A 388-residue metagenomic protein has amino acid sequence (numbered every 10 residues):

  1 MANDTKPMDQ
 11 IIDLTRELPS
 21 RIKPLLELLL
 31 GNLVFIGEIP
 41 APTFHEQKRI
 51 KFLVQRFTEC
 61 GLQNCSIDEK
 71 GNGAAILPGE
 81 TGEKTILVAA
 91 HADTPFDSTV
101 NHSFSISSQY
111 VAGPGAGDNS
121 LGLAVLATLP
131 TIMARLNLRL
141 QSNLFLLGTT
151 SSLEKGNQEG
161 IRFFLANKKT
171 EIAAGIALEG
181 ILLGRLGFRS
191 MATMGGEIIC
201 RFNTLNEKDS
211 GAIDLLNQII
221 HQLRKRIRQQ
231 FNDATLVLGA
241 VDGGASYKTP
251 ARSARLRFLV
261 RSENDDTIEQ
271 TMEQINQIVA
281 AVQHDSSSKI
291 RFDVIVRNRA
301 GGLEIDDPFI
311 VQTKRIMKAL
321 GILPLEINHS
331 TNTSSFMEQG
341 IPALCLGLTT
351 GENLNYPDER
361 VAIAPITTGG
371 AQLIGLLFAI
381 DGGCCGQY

Functional and structural regions predicted by a protein language model:
T5-Y110: Acidic/His- and Gly-rich active-site-bordering loop/insert found across diverse amide/peptide-bond hydrolases
V34, E38, G73, V237-G244 (+3 more regions): A short beta-alpha structural unit
N64, R139-Q141, K225-L238, V282-V294 (+2 more regions): Flexible, glycine/charged-enriched surface loops at secondary-structure junctions
A92-I106, I172, G187-I198, L344: Acidic-glycine-rich active-site phosphate/pyrophosphate-binding loop
G115-G195, R228-Q229, S246-K248, L259 (+1 more regions): Acidic/histidine-rich catalytic neighborhood of metal-dependent amide-processing enzymes
K208-D242, T249, D266-K289: Acidic-enriched catalytic cores of C-N bond-cleaving enzymes acting on peptides and small amides
A240-Q277, S330, S334-L344, T349-N355: Active-site-adjacent mobile loop/cap segments within catalytic or ligand-binding domains
V241, I322-G383, Y388: Zn-dependent metallopeptidase/amidohydrolase metal-coordination segment
